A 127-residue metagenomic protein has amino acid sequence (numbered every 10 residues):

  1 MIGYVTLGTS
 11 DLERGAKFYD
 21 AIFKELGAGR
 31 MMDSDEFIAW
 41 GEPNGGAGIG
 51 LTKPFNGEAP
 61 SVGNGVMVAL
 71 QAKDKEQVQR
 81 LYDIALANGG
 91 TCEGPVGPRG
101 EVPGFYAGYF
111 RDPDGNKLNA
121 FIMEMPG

Functional and structural regions predicted by a protein language model:
M1, S61-N64, V102: Short glycine-enriched loop/turn motifs at secondary-structure junctions
M1-A16, V68, E124-G127: N-terminal beta-strand motif that seeds the catalytic metal site of vicinal oxygen chelate
L7-G48: Core segments of cupin and vicinal oxygen chelate
T9-R14, L70-D114: Vicinal oxygen chelate
I22, L26-D33, N56-E58, E76 (+3 more regions): Long, contiguous binding/interaction regions
G27-D33, F37-G41, S61, V68-Q71 (+2 more regions): A structural feature recognizing the 12-helix transmembrane core of secondary solute carriers
G41-R80: Long, continuous compositionally biased terminal/linker segments
G48-K53, Y109, L118-F121: Conserved beta-strand in the GNAT
